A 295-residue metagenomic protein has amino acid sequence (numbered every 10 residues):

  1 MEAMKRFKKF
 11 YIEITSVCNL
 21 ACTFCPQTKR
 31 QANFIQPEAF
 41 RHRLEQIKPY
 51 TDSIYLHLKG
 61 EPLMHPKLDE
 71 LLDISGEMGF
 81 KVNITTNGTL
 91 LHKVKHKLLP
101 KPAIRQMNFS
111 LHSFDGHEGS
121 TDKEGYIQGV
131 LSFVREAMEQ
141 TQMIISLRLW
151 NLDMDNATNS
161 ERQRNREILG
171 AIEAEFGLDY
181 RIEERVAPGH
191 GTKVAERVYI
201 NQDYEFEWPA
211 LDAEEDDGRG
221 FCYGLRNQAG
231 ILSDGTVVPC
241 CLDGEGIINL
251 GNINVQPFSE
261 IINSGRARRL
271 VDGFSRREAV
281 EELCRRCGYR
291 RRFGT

Functional and structural regions predicted by a protein language model:
M1-M107, H117-Q128: Conserved alpha-helical substructure of the radical SAM core
M1-Q31, E45-K48, T236, C241 (+1 more regions): N-terminal pre-core extensions flanking Radical SAM catalytic domains
I35, M78-K81, K101-I261, R269: Radical SAM enzyme [4Fe-4S]-AdoMet core and its adjacent flexible, acidic and glycine-rich loops/tails across
K59, H112, R292: Flexible loop residues that form catalytic and substrate-binding hotspots at small-molecule/glycan-binding clefts
H65, H112, G273: Histidine-centered active-site/metal-ligand motif
E70-L71, N83, L98-L99, E245 (+2 more regions): Short amphipathic alpha-helical patches
